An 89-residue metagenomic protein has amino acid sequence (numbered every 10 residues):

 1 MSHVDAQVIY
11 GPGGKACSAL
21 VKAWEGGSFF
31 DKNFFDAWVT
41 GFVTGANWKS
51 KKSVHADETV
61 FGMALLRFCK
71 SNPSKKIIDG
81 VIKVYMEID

Functional and structural regions predicted by a protein language model:
S2-A6: Boundary at the C-terminal end of the N-terminal hydrophobic targeting segment
Q7-R67, S71, K75: Short N-proximal segments of mature Sec-exported proteins
S71-D89: C-terminal partner/receptor-binding element of secreted or periplasmic proteins
